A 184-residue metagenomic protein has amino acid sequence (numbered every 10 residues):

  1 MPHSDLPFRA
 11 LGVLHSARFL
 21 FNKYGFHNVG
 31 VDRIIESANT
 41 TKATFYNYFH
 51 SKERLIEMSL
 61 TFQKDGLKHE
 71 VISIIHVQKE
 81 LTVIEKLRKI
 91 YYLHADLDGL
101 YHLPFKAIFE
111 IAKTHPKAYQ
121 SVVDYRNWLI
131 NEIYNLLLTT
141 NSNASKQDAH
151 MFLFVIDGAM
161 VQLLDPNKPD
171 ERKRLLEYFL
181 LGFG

Functional and structural regions predicted by a protein language model:
M1-F8: N-terminal intrinsically disordered/low-complexity leader segments
F8-A17, I34, S59-Q63, L67 (+1 more regions): Generic hydrophobic, amphipathic alpha-helix propensity
G12, L20-R54, M58: Helix-turn-helix
S16-L20, L93, V155: Short amphipathic alpha-helical elements of helix-turn-helix/winged-helix folds
M58, I72-G99, F152: Hydrophobic alpha-helical connector segments
D65-H69, L97-L100, H115-T140, K146-H150 (+1 more regions): Amphipathic alpha-helical packing segments from all-alpha helical-bundle domains
H76, I90-D98, K106-T114, Y178-G182: Helix-loop "lid/cap" segments that line or gate small-molecule binding pockets
K106, E110, V123, L138-L181: Hydrophobic/aromatic-rich alpha-helical bundle segments in the mid-to-C-terminal region
